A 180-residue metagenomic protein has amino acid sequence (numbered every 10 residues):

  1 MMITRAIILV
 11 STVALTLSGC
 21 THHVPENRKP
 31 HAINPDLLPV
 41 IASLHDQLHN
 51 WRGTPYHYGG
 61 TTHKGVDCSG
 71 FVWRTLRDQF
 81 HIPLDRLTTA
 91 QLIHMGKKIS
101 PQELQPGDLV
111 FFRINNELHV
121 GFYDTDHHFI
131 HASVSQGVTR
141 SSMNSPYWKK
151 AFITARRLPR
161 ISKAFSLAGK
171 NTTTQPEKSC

Functional and structural regions predicted by a protein language model:
M1-I8: Bacterial N-terminal signal peptides that target proteins for export
T16-G19: C-terminal motif of bacterial Sec signal peptides marking the signal peptidase cleavage site
T21-T89, I93-G96, L167, N171-C180: N-terminal capping segments
A32, P83-S145: ...with weaker cross-activation on analogous glycine-rich loops/strands in unrelated enzymes
P55, H127-H128, T154: Structural motif
W148-S179: Glycine- and charge-enriched low-complexity intrinsically disordered segments
